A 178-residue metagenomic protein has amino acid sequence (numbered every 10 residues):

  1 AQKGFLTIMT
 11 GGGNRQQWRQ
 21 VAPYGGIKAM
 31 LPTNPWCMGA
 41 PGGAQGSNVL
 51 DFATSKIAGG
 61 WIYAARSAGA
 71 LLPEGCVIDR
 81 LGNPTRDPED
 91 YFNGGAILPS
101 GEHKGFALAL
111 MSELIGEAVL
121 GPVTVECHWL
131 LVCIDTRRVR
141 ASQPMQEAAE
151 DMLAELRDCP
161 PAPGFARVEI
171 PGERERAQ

Functional and structural regions predicted by a protein language model:
R15-E89: Phosphate/diphosphate-binding glycine-rich loops and adjacent basic-rich segments that engage nucleotide
N34, G46, P73, A96 (+4 more regions): General structural feature for long, well-ordered alpha-helical segments within catalytic domains of soluble enzymes
T54-I57, K104, T136-R138: Glycine-rich beta-alpha junction loops
G60, R66-V123: Secondary-shell segments that build the walls of catalytic and ion/ligand-binding clefts
V123-Q178: Catalytic-core signal marking the mid-to-C-terminal active-site face
